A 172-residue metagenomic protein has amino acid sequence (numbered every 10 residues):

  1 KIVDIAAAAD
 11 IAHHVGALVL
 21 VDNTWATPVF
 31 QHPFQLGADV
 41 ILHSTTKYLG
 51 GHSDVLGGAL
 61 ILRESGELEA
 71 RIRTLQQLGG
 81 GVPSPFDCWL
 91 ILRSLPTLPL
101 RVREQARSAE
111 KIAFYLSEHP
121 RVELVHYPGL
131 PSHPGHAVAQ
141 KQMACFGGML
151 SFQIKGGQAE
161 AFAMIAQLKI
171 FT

Functional and structural regions predicted by a protein language model:
K1-R121, H126, S132: Conserved PLP-enzyme active-site core in the AAT-like
V122-T172: Conserved C-terminal alpha-helix-loop-beta "cap" of PLP-dependent enzymes that closes/shapes the active-site mouth
